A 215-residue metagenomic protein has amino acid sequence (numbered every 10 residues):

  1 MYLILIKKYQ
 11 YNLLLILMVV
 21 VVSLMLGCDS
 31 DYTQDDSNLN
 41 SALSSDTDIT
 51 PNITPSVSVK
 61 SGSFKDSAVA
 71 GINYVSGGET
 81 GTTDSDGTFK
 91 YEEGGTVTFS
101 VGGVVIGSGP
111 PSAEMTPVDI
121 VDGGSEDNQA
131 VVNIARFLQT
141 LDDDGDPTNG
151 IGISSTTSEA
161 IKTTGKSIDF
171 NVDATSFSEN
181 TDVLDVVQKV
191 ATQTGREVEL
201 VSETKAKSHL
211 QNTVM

Functional and structural regions predicted by a protein language model:
M1-Q10: N-terminal secretory signal peptides that target proteins for export/translocation
Y11-V20: Sec-dependent N-terminal signal peptides
L24-G27: C-terminal motif of bacterial Sec signal peptides marking the signal peptidase cleavage site
S30-M215: Feature for extracytoplasmic/surface-facing segments of secreted or surface-associated proteins, emphasizing
